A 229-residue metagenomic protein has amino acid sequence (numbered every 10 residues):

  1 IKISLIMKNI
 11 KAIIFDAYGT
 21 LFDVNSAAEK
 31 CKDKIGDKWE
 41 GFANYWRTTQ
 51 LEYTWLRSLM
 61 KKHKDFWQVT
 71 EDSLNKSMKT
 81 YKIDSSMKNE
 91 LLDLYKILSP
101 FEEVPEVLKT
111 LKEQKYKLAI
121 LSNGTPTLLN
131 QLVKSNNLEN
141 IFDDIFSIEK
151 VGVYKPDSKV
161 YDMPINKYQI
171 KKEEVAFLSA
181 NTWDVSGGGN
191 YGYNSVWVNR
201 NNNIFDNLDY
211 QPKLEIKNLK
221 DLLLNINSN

Functional and structural regions predicted by a protein language model:
I6-L51: Active-site neighborhood of HAD-like aspartate-dependent phosphohydrolases
M7-N9, K109, L121, T125-P126 (+1 more regions): Asp-based, Mg2+/Mn2+-dependent phosphohydrolase catalytic module
A27, F42, M87, L138-I141: Hydrophobic side chains within well-formed alpha-helices
A28-E29, A43, R47, W67 (+2 more regions): An amphipathic alpha-helix signature
D37-Y45, M78-L91, K172-E173: Short, surface-exposed acidic
T54-N89: A metal-dependent, Asp-based hydrolase signature
W67-Q68, S86-I120, N130, S158: Short, acidic loop-to-helix structural element flanking the phosphoryl-transfer center in phosphate-processing enzymes
I83, P100, L138: Hydrophobic patch in the ABC ATPase nucleotide-binding domain
